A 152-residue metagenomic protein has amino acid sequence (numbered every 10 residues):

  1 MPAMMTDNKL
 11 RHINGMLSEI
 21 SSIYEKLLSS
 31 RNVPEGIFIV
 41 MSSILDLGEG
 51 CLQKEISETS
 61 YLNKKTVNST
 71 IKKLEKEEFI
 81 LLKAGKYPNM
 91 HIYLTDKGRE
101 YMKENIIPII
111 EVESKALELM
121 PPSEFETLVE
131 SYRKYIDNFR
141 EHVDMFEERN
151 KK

Functional and structural regions predicted by a protein language model:
M1-M4, S123-K152: C-terminal regulatory/oligomerization modules of transcriptional regulators
M1-R31: N-terminal leader segment of winged-helix/HTH proteins
K9, M16, G36-I37, L52 (+2 more regions): N-terminal positioning helix adjacent to the helix-turn-helix/winged-helix DNA-binding module
I13-I20, Y24, Y101, N105-L117 (+1 more regions): Alpha-helical linker/hinge and terminal dimerization helices associated with HTH transcriptional regulators
N14, S42-S43, E58, K103 (+2 more regions): A cross-family signal for key residues in well-ordered alpha-helices that form functional helical elements
S22-T66: N-terminal helix-turn-helix DNA-binding core of bacterial DNA-binding proteins
K72-E130: Charged, amphipathic alpha-helical coiled-coil/dimerization segments
